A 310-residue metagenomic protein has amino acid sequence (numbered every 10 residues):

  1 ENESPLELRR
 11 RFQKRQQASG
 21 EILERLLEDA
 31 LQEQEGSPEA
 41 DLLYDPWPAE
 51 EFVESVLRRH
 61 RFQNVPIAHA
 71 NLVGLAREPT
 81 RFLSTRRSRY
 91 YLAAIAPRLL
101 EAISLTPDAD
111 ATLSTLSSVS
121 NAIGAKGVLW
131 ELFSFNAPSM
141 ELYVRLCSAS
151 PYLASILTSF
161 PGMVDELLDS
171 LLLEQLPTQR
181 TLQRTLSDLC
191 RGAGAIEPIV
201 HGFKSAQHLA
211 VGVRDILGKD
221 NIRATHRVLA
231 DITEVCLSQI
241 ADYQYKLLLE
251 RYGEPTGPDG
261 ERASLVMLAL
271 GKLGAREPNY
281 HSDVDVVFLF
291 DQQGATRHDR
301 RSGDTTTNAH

Functional and structural regions predicted by a protein language model:
E1-H310: Non-catalytic regulatory/linker segments of enzymes
